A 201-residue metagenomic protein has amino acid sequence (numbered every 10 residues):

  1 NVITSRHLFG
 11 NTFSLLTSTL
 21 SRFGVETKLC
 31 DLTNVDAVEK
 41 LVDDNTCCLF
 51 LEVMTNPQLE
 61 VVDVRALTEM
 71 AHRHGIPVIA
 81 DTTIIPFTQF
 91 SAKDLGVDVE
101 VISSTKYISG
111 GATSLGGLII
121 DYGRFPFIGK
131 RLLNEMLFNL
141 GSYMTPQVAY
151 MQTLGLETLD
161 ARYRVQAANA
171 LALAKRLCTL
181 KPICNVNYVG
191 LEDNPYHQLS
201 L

Functional and structural regions predicted by a protein language model:
N1-P182, N187, E192-D193, Q198: Conserved PLP-enzyme active-site core in the AAT-like
L201: Active-site-lining helix/loop region of Rossmann-like oxidoreductase modules
